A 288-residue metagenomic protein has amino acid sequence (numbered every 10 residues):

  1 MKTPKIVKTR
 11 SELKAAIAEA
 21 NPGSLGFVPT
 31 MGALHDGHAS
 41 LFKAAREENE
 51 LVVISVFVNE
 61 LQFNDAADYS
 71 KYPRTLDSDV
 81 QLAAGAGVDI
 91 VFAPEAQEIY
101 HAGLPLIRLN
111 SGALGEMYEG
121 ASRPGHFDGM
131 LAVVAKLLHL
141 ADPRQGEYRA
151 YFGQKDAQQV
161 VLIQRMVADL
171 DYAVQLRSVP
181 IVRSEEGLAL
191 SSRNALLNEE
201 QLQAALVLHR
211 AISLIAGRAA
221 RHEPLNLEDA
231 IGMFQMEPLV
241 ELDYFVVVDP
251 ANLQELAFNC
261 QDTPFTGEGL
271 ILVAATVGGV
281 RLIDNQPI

Functional and structural regions predicted by a protein language model:
K2-V240, V248, N252, G279 (+1 more regions): Nucleotidyltransferase catalytic core that binds NTPs
E147-G153, D262-L270: Glycine-rich, flexible loop segments associated with nucleotide phosphate handling
P238-D243, G269-I271: A short pocket-lining beta-strand/turn micro-motif at the edge of beta-sheets
E241-P264: A conserved acidic, glycine/proline-rich C-terminal tail/linker
E255-L256, E268-I288: Short, basic/aromatic-enriched C-terminal tail that caps enzymatic domains
